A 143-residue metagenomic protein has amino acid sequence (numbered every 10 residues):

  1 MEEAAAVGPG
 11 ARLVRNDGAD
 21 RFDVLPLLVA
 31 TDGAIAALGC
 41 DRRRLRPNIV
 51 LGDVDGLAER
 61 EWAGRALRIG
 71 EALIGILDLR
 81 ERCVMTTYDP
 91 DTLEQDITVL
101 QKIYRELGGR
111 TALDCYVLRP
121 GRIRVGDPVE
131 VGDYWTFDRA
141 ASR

Functional and structural regions predicted by a protein language model:
M1-R143: Metal-cofactor-dependent catalytic cores
